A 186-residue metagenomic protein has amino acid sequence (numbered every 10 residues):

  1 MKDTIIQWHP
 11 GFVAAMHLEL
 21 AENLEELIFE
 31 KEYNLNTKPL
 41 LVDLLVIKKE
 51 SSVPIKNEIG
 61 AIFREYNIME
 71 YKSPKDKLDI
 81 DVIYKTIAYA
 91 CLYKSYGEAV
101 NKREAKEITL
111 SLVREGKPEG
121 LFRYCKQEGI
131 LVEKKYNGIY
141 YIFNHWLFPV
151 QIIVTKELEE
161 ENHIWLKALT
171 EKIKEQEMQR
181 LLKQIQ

Functional and structural regions predicted by a protein language model:
M1-Q186: Elongated, amphipathic alpha-helical interaction scaffolds
